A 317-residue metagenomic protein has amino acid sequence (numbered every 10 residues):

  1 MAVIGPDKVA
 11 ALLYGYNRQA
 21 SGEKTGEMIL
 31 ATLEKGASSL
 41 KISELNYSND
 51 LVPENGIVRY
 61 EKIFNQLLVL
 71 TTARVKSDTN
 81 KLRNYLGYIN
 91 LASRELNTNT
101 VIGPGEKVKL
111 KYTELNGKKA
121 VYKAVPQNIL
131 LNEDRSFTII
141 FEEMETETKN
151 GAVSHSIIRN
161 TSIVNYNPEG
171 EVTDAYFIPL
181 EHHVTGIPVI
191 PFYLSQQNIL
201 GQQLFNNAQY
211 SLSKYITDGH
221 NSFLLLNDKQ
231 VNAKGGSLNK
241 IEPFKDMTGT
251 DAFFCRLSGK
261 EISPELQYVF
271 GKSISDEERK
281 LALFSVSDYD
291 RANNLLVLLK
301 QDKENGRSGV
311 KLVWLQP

Functional and structural regions predicted by a protein language model:
M1-P317: Secretory-pathway ectodomains
